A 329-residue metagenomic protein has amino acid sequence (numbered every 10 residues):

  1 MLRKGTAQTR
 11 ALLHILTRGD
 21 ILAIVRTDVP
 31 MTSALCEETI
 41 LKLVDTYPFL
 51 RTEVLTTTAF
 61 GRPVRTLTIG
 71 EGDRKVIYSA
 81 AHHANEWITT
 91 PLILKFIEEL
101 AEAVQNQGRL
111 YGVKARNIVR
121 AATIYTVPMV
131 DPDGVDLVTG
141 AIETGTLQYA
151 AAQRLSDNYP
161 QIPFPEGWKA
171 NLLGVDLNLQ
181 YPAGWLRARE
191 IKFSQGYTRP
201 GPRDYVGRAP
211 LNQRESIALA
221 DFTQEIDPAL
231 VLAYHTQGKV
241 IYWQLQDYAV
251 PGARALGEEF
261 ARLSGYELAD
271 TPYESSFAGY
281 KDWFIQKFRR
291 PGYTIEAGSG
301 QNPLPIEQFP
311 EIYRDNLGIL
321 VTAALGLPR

Functional and structural regions predicted by a protein language model:
L2-L12: Positively charged N-terminal leader segments that act as targeting/secretion signals
I15-F60: Short glycine- and acidic-rich boundary segments immediately preceding or forming the N-terminal edge of structured
T52-T56, N106-A115, L268-Y273: Surface-exposed patches in mature extracellular/periplasmic domains of secreted proteins
V54, G184-R329: Metallocarboxypeptidase
T66-D73: Short beta-strand-to-loop junctions in surface cap/lid or active-site-entrance loops
D73, I88, K95-I97, A101-Y242 (+2 more regions): Active-site/substrate-binding loop(s) of hydrolase catalytic cores
K75-I77, Y293: Conserved beta-strand elements of the Class I
H83: Conserved phosphate/anionic-ligand binding catalytic regions in large, soluble enzymes, centered on
